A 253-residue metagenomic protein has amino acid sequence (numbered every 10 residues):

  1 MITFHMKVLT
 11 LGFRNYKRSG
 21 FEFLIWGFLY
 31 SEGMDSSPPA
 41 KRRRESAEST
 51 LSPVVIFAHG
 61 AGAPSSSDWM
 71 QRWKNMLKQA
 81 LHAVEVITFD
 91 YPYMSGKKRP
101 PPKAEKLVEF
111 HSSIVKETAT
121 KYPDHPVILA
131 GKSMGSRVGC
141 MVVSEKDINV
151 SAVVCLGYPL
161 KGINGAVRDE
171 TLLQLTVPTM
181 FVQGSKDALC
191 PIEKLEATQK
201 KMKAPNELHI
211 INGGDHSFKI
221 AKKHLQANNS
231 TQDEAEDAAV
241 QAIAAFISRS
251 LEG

Functional and structural regions predicted by a protein language model:
D35-I128, R137, M141, E145 (+2 more regions): Serine-hydrolase catalytic machinery in alpha/beta-hydrolase-like enzymes
M70, R168, P191-Q199, K223: Short alpha-helix in the alpha/beta-hydrolase fold that links the catalytic acid
L129-G131, L156: Short beta-strand immediately N-terminal to the catalytic nucleophile in serine-hydrolase-like folds
N149-Y158: A conserved short beta-strand
L175, F181-Q183: Short beta-strand/loop motif that positions the catalytic acidic residue of the alpha/beta-hydrolase fold
K186-L189, H216-S217: Acidic catalytic loop of the alpha/beta-hydrolase fold
N206-G253: C-terminal catalytic histidine-bearing segment of alpha/beta-hydrolase fold enzymes
